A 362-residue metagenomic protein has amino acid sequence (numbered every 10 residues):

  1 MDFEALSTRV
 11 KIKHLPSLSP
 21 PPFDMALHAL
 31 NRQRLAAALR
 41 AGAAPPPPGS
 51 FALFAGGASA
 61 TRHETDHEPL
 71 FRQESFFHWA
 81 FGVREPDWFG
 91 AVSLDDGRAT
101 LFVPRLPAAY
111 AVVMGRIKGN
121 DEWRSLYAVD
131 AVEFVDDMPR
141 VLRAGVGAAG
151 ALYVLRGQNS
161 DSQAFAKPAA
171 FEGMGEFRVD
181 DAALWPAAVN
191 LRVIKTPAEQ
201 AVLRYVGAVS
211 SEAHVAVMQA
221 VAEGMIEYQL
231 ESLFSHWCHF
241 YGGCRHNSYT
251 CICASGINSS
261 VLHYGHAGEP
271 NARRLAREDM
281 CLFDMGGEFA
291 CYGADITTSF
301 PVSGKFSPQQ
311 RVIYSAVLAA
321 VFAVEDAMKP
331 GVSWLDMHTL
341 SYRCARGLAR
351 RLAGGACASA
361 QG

Functional and structural regions predicted by a protein language model:
M1-G362: Active-site neighborhoods and metal-handling regions in enzymes and metal-associated proteins
